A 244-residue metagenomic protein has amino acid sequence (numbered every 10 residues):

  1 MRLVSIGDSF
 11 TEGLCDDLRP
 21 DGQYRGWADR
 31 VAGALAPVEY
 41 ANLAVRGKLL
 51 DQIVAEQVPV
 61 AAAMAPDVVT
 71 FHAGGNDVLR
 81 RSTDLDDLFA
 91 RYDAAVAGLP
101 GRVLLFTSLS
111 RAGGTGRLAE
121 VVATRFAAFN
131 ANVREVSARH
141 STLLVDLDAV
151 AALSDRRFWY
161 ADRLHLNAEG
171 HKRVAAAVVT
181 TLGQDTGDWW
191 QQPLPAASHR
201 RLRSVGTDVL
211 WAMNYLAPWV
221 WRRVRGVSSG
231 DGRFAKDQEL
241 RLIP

Functional and structural regions predicted by a protein language model:
M1-R46, E56-A65: Serine-esterase "nucleophile elbow" of acetyl-processing enzymes
E12-D16, L50-D87, S110-A112: Oxyanion-hole/transition-state-stabilizing segment in secreted/luminal serine hydrolases and related acyltransferases
R19-Q23, T83-L88, E120-A128, D162-E169: Alpha-helix N-cap and loop-to-helix initiation/capping positions
L35-A36, L99-P100, R139-H140: Helix C-cap/helix->beta junction micro-motif
H72-N76, G98-A127, L147-S154: Active-site segments of SGNH/GDSL-like serine hydrolases that catalyze O-acetyl group transfer/hydrolysis on lipids
D87-G98, A128-E135: Alpha-helical scaffolding segments of alpha/beta enzyme cores, especially the outer helices of TIM-barrel or partial
G114-L147, A168, K172: Substrate-gating cap/lid alpha-helix
R139, H165, E169-P244: Conserved catalytic region of serine esterases and O-acyltransferases that act on ester linkages in lipids
